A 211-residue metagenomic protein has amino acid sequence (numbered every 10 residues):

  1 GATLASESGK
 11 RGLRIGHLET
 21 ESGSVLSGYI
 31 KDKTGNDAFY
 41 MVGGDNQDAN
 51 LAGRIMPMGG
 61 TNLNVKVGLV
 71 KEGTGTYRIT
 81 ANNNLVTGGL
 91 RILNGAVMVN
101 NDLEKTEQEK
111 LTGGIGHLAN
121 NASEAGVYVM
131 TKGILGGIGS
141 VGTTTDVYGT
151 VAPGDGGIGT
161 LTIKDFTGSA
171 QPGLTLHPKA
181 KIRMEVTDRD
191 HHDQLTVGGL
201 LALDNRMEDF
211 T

Functional and structural regions predicted by a protein language model:
G1, E19-M130, S140: Extracellular repeat-rich scaffold modules on cell surfaces
L4-S6: Aromatic/basic micro-patches that form nucleic-acid/chromatin recognition or nuclease catalytic surfaces
G9-R11, M130-T211: Extracellular beta-strand/loop-rich repeat segments of large surface/secreted proteins
R14: Conserved Rossmann-like nucleotide-binding pocket used by diverse enzymes that bind dinucleotide cofactors
